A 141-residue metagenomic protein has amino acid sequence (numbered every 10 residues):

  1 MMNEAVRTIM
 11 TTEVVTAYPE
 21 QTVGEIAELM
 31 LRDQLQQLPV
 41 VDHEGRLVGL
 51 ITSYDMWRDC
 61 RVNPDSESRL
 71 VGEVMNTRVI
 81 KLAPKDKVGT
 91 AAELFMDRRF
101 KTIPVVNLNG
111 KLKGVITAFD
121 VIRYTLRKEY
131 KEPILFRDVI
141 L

Functional and structural regions predicted by a protein language model:
M1-E13, T52-A83, K87-D97, T117-L141: Tandem CBS (Bateman) regulatory domains
N3-T8, E20-G24, P39-L47, G114: Short charge-dense sequence patches
E13-T16, R46, K81, K111: Short, flexible active-site loop motifs that bind/organize anionic cofactors or intermediates
T16-Q34, V41, L82-R99, V106 (+2 more regions): The conserved cystathionine-beta-synthase
M30-D33, L38-Y54, F95, I103-F119: A glycine-centered beta-loop-beta connector
